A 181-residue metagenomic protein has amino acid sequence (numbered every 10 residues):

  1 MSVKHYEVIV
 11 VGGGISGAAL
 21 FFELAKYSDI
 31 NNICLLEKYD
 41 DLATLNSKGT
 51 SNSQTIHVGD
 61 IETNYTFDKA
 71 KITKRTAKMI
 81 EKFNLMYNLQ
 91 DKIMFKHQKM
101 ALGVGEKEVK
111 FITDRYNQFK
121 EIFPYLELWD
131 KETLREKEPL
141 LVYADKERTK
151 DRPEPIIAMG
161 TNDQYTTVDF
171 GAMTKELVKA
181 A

Functional and structural regions predicted by a protein language model:
M1-H5: A short, basic/flexible loop-to-alpha-helix module at the beginning of a structural domain
Y6-C34: N-terminal Rossmann-like FAD-binding beta1-loop-alpha1 element of flavoenzymes
G12, E37, V104: Short beta-strand/turn micro-motifs composed of small residues that flank or help shape donor/cofactor-binding pockets
G14-F21, T76-E81, T174: Short, hydrophobic/amphipathic alpha-helical packing segments that form internal helix faces or helix-helix interfaces
A25-G49: Glycine-rich FAD pyrophosphate-binding loop
S53-D145: Dinucleotide-binding Rossmann-like beta1-alpha1 core, especially the glycine-rich loop that anchors the ADP
D91-L102, L140-A181: Helix-loop-beta segment of a Rossmann-like dinucleotide-binding subdomain
